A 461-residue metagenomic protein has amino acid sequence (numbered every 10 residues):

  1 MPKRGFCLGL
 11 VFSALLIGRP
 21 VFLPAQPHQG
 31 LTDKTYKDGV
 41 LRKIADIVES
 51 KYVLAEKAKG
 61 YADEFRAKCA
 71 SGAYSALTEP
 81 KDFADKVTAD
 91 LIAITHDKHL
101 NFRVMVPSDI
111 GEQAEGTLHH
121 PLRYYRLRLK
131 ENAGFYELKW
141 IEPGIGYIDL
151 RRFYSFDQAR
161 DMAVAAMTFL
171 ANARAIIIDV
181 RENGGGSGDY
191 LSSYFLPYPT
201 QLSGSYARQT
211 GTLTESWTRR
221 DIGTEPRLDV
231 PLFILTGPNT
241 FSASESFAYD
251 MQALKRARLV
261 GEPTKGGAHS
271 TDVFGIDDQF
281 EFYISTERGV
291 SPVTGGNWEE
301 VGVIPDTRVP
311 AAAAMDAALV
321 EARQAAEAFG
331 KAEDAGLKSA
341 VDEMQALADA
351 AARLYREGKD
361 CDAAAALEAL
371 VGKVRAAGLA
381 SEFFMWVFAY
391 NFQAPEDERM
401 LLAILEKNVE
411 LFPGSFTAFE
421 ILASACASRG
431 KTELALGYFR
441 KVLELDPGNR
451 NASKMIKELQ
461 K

Functional and structural regions predicted by a protein language model:
A55-P143: Extended, small/polar residue-biased N-terminal targeting/export presequences and adjacent propeptide/linker tracts
G185-L235, H269-G275, E287, P292: Gly/Ser/Thr-rich loop/hinge elements
E382, E398, F416-T417, R450-N451: Helix-start (N-cap) detector for alpha-helical repeat units in TPR-like alpha-solenoids, especially tetratricopeptide
